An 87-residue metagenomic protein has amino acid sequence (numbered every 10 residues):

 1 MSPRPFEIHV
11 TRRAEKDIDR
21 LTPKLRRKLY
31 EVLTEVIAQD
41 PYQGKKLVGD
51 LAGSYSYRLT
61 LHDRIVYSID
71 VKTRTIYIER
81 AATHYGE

Functional and structural regions predicted by a protein language model:
M1-K16, R20, K24-E31, Y57-E87: Enriched for short, Lys/Arg-rich terminal
T34-R58: A short, surface-exposed loop/turn module that caps and links secondary-structure elements
